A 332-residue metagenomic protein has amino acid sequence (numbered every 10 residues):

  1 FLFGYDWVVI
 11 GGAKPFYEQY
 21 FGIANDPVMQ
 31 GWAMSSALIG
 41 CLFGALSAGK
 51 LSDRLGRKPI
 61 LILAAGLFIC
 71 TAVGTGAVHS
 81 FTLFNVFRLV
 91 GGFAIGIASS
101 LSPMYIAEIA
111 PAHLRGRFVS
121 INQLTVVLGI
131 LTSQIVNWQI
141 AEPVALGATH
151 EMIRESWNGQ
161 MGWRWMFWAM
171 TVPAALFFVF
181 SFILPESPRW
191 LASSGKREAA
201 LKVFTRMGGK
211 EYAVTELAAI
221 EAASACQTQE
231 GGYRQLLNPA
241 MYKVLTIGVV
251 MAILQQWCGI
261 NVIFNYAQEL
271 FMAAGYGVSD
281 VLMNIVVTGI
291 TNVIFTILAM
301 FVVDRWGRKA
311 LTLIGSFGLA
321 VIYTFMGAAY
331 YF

Functional and structural regions predicted by a protein language model:
F1-T205, A222-F332: Alpha-helical transmembrane bundle of multi-pass membrane proteins
R206-E216: Short intracellular "coupling" helices and adjacent cytoplasmic loop segments at the cytosolic face of multi-pass
V214, E221-A222: Loop segments that connect adjacent transmembrane helices in multi-pass transporters
